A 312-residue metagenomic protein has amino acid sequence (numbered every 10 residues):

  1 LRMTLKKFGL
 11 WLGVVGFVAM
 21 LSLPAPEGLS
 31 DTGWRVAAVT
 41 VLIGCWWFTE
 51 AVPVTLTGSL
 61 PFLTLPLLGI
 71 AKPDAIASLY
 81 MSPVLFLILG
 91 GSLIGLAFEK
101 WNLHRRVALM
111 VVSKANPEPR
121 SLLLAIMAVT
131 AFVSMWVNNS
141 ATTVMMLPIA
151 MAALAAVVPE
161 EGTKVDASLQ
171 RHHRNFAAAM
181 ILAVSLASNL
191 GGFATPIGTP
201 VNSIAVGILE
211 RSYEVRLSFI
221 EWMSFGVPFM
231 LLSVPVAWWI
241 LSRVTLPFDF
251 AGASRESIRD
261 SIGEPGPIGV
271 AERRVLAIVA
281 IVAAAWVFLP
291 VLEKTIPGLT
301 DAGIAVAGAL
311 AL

Functional and structural regions predicted by a protein language model:
L1-L87, R211-Y213, E221-L312: Hydrophobic transmembrane alpha-helices of multi-pass small-molecule transporters
A25, L42, T55-R171: Membrane-embedded alpha-helical segments and adjacent helix-loop junctions characteristic of multi-pass solute
L29-G33, A51, F98, N116-R120 (+9 more regions): Alpha-helix capping and helix-loop boundary segments enriched in small/acidic/polar residues
G44-P53, V129-N138, S185-P196: Transmembrane alpha-helix interface/packing and boundary motifs in multi-pass membrane proteins, characterized by
P61-F62, S140-A155, I181-L182, A194-R211 (+1 more regions): Re-entrant/interfacial helical elements at transmembrane boundaries that shape and gate the permeation pathway
N102, V107, V157-K164, N202-L209 (+1 more regions): Peri-membrane helix termini and adjoining interfacial loops of integral membrane proteins
E161-P247: Membrane-core helix-loop-helix motifs of multi-pass transport proteins
